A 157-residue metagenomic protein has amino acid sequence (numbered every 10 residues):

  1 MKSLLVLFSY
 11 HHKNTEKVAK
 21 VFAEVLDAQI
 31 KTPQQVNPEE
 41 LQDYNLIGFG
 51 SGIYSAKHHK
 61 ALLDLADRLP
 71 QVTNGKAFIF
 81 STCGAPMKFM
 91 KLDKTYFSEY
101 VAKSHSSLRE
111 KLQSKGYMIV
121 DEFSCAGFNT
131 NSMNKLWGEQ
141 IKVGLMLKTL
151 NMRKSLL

Functional and structural regions predicted by a protein language model:
K2-V25: N-terminal beta1-alpha1 ligand-phosphate binding loop
S3, E24-Q29, L46, S51-L157: FMN-binding flavodoxin-like domain, especially the glycine-rich phosphate-binding loop
S9, E40-Q42, V143: Generic hydrophobic-segment detector
H11-H12, V36-P38, A85, T130: Surface-exposed, flexible loop/turn segments at secondary-structure boundaries
K17, Q42, K60-A61: Generic recognition of short, well-ordered alpha-helical segments
V21, E39, E110: Surface-exposed charge patches
A28-Y44: A short beta-strand-loop structural module common to alpha/beta enzyme folds
